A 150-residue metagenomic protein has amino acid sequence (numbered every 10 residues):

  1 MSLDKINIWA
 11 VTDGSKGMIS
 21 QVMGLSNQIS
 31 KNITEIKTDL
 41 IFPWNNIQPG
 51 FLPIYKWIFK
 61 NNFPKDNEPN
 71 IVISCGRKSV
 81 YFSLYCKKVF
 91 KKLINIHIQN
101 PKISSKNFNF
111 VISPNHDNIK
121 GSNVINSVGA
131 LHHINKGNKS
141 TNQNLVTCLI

Functional and structural regions predicted by a protein language model:
M1-F63, N67-E68: N-terminal pre-catalytic "stem/leader" segment of glycosyltransferase-like enzymes
K5, S30-N32, K92, F108 (+1 more regions): A generic structural signal for alpha->beta connector loops
I6, N70, Q143-V146: Nucleotide donor/acceptor-binding cores
W9, T34-I36, I73, I94-I96 (+3 more regions): Hydrophobic/aromatic beta-strand patches that form the interior of the parallel beta-sheet core in alpha/beta enzyme
M23, S83-K87, N109, V124-I125: Short amphipathic alpha-helical segments
K56-S105: Extended catalytic core of nucleotide-activated donor transferases of GT-like folds
S105-I150: A nucleotide-sugar donor-handling region in carbohydrate enzymes
